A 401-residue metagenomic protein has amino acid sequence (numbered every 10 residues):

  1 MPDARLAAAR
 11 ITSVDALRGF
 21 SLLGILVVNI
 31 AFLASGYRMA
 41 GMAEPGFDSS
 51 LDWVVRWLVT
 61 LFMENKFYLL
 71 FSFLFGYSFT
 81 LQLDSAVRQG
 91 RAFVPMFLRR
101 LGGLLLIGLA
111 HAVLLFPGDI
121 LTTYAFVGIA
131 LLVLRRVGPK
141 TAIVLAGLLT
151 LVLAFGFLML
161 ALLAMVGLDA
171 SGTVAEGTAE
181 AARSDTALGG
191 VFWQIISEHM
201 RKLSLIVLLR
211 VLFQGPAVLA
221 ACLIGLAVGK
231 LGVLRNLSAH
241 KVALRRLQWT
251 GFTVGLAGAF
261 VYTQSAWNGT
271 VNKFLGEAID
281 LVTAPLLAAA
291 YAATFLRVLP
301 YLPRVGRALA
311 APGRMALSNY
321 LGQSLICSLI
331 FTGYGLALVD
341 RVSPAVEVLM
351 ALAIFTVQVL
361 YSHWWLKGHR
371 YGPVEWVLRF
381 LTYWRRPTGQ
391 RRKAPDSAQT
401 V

Functional and structural regions predicted by a protein language model:
M1-Y77, Q82: N-terminal signal-anchor module of multipass membrane proteins
R10-A16, S21, Q248, L299-I326 (+1 more regions): Functional transmembrane helices that form membrane-embedded active or gating regions
D48-L61, V191-V207, V271-F274: Juxtamembrane membrane-water interface segments that cap and precede transmembrane helices
L69-D84, T122-V133, F213-N236, T283-P303: Specific transmembrane alpha-helix
V94, A130-L148, A227-T250: Solvent-exposed interhelical
L148-L226: Long hydrophobic alpha-helical segments that form multi-pass transmembrane helix bundles in integral membrane proteins
L247-L299, V305: Alpha-helical transmembrane segments and terminal signal-anchor/GPI-anchor hydrophobic tails, characterized by long
V342-V401: C-terminal "closing" transmembrane helix and its immediate cytosolic amphipathic cap in multi-pass membrane proteins
